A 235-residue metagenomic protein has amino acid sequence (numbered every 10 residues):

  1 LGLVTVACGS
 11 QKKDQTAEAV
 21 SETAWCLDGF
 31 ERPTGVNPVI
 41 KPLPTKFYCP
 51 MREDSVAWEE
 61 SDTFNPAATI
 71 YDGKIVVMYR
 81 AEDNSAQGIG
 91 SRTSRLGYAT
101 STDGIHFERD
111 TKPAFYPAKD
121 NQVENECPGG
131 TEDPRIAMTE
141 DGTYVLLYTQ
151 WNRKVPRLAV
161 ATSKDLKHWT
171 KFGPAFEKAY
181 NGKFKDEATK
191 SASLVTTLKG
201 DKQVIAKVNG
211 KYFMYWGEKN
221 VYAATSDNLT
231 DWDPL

Functional and structural regions predicted by a protein language model:
L1-G2: Sec-dependent N-terminal signal peptides
T5-A7: C-terminal motif of bacterial Sec signal peptides marking the signal peptidase cleavage site
G9-G129, M138-L235: Beta-rich carbohydrate-recognition and catalytic domains
E132: Acidic-residue sensor for enzyme active/binding pockets
R135: Short, surface-exposed tryptophan/glycine-enriched loops that mediate extracellular molecular recognition
